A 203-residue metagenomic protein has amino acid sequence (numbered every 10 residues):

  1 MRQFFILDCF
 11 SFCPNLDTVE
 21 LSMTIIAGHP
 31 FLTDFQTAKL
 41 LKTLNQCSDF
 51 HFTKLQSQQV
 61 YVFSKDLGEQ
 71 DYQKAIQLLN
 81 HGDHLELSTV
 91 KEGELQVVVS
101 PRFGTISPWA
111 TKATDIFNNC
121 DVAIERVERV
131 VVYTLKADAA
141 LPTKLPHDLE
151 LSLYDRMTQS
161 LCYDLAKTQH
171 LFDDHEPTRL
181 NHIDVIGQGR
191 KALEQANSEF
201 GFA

Functional and structural regions predicted by a protein language model:
V19-A203: Core nucleic-acid recognition elements
